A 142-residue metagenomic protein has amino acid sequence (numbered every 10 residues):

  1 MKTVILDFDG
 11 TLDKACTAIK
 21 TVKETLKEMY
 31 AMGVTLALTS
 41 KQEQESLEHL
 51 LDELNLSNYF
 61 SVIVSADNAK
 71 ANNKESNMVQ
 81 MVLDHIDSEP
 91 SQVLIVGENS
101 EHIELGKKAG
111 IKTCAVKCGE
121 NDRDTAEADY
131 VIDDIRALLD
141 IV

Functional and structural regions predicted by a protein language model:
M1-L6, K14, Q44, H49-L54 (+2 more regions): Asp-based, Mg2+/Mn2+-dependent phosphohydrolase catalytic module
D9: N-terminal nucleotide-binding beta1-loop-alpha1 segment
L12-L38, E48, N73-S76: Short, acidic loop-to-helix structural element flanking the phosphoryl-transfer center in phosphate-processing enzymes
S40-Q42: Conserved phosphate-coupling serine/threonine residues in phosphotransfer and NTP-handling enzymes
